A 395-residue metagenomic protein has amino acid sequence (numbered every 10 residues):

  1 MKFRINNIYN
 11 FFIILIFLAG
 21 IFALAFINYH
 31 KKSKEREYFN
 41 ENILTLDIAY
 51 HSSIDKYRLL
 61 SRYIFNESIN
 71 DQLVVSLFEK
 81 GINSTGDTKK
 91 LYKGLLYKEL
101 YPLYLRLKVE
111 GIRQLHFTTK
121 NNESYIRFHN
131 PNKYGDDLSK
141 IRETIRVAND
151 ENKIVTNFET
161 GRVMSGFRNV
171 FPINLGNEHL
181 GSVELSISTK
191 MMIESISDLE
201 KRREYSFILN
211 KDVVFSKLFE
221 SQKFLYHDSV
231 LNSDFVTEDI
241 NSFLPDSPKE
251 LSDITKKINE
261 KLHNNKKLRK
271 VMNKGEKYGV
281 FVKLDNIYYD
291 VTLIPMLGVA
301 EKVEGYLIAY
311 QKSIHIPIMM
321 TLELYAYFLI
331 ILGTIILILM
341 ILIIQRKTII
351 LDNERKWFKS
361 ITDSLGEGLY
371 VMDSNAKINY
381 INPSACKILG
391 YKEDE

Functional and structural regions predicted by a protein language model:
M1-E37, Y327-L342: Extreme N-terminal signal-anchor transmembrane helix of membrane signaling/transducer proteins, especially in bacteria
I16-L91, P102-R113, K153-I154, F167-N169 (+3 more regions): Juxtamembrane extracytoplasmic/periplasmic/luminal helical "stalk" adjacent to the first N-terminal
L44-I48, N353-A376, P383, K387: PAS/LOV and related PAS-like sensory modules
N83-P102, E123-E159, K190, E194 (+1 more regions): Extracytoplasmic/periplasmic sensor domains and loops in membrane signaling proteins
L115, S124-Y125, F215, I378-N379: Conserved hydrophobic beta-strand signature of PAS-family and PAS-like sensory domains
S139, M164-S197, D290, I294-L297 (+1 more regions): Conserved beta-strands of PAS-like sensory domains
Q311-I330: Membrane-interface helix-start motif
A385-E395: PAS/PAS-like sensory domain cap-loop motif
